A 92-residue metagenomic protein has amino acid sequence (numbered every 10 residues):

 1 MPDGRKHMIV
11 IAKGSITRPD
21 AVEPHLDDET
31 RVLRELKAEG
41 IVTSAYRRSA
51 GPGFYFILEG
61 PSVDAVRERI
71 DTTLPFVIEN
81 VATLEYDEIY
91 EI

Functional and structural regions predicted by a protein language model:
P2-I92: Conserved, structured core segments of small domains
